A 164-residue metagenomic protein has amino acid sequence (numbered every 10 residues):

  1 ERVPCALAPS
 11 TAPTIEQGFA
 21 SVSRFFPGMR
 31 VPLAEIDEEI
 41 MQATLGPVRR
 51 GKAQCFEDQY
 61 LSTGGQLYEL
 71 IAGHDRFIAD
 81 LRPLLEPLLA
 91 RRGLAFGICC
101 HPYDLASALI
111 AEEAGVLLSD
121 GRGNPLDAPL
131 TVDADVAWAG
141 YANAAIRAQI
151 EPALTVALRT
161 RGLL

Functional and structural regions predicted by a protein language model:
R2-L164: An extended, acidic
